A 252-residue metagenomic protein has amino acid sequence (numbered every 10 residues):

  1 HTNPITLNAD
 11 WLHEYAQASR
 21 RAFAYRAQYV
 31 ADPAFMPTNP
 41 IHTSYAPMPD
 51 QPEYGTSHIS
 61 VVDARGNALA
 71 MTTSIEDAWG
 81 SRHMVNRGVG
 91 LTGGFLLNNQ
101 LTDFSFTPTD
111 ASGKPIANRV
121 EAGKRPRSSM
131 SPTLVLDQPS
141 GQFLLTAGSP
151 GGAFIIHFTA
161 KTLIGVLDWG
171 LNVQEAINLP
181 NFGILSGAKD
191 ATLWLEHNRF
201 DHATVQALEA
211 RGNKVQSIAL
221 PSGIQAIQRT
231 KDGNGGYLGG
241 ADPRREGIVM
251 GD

Functional and structural regions predicted by a protein language model:
H1-A31, Q51-A219: Proteins synthesized as precursors that undergo proteolytic processing into mature forms
Q28-I41: Extracellular/periplasmic helix-exit of transmembrane alpha-helices
N39-P40, S44-A46, R65, A78-W79: Amphipathic alpha-helical
S44, L167-D168, N172, L220 (+2 more regions): Conduit-forming functional cores of very large proteins
P139-F143, D232-Y237: Short, solvent-exposed loop/turn segments that connect beta-strands within catalytic domains and beta-strand-rich
L208, N234-D252: Low-complexity, Gly/Ser/Thr/Pro-rich intrinsically disordered linker/tail segments
